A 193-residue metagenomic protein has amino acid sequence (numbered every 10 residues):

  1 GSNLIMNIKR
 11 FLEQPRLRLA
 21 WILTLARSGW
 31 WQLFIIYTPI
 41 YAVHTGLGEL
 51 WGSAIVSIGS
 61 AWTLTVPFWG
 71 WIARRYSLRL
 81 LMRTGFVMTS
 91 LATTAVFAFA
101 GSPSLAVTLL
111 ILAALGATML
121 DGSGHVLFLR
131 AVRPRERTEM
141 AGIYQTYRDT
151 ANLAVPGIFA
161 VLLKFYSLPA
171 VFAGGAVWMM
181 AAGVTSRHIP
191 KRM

Functional and structural regions predicted by a protein language model:
G1-W21: Juxtamembrane intracellular "pre-TM" segments in multi-pass secondary transporters
R16-I55: Helix-loop boundary and gating motifs at the non-cytosolic
E49, V132-Y144: Loop-to-transmembrane helix entry/capping segments in MFS-fold secondary transporters and related SLC/MFSD carriers
T65-L78, L163: Helix-to-loop junctions at the C-terminal end of transmembrane segments in multipass secondary transporters
L80-A95: Structural signature of the two symmetry-related core transmembrane helices
A98-L109: Helix-loop junctions at membrane interfaces in 12-TM secondary transporters
M119-V132: Intracellular juxtamembrane helix-capping segments at the cytosolic ends of symmetry-related transmembrane helices
V161-M179: A membrane-interface helix-boundary motif in multi-pass transporters
